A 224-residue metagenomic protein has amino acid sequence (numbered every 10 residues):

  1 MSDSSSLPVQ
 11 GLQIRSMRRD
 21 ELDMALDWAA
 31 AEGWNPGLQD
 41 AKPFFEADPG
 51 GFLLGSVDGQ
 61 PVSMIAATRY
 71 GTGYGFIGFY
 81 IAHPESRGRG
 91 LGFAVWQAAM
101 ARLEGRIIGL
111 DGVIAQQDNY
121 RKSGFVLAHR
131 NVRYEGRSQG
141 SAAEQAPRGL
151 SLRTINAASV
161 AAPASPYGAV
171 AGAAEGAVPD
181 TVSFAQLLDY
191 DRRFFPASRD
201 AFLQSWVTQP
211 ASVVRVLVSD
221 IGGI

Functional and structural regions predicted by a protein language model:
R19-L22, D27-Q39, Y190-D200: Helix-loop element at the rim of GNAT/NAT acetyltransferase active sites that forms part of the acceptor-substrate
P36-D40, F44, A66: N-terminal, Lys/Arg-enriched amphipathic/low-complexity engagement segments that precede the first folded domain
P43-S63, Y74-F76, R130, W206-V216 (+1 more regions): A short helix-loop-beta-strand connector motif used in the catalytic cores of GNAT acetyltransferases and, in some
R69-I77, R87: A conserved beta-turn-beta hairpin within the catalytic core of GNAT-like acetyltransferases that forms part
A82, G88-A101, D118-K122: Conserved acetyl-CoA-binding loop-helix of GNAT-fold acetyltransferases
R102-I114: Conserved GNAT acetyl-CoA-binding A-motif
F125-I224: Amide-forming acyltransferase catalytic core, primarily the GNAT-like/NAT-type and related acyltransferase folds
